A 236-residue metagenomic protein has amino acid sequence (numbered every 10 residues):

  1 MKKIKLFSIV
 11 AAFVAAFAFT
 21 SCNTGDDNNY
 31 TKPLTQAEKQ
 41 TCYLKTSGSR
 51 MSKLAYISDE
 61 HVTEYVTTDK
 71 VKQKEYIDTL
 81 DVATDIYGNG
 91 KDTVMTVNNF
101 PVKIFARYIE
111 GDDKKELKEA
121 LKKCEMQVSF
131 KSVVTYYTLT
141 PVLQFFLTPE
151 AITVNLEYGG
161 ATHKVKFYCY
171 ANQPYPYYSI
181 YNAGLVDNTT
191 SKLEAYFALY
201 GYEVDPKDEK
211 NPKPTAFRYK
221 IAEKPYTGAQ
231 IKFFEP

Functional and structural regions predicted by a protein language model:
K3-S8, A15-L44, Q230-P236: Bacterial Sec-dependent N-terminal signal peptides
D27-L34, F167-P236: Edge beta-strand at a domain terminus
L34-T46, V71-T96, V102-K103: A beta-rich soluble binding module of mature secreted/lumenal proteins
Q40-V66: Tryptophan-anchored aromatic micro-motifs
L44-M51, D92-V94, Q144, S191-E194: Short, hydrophobic/aromatic-rich segments at coil-to-beta transitions
I57-K70, A106-Y108, Y158-V165, Y200-T215: Flexible, membrane-facing loop/turn or short amphipathic-helix motifs that contact lipid bilayers or gate lipid-binding
E75, K123-E125, T162-K164, N211-K220: Short, mixed charged/polar active-site loops that provide acid/base catalysis or chelate metal/phosphate cofactors
V82-S179: Predominantly extracellular/secreted and cell-surface proteins with exposed, flexible low-complexity segments
